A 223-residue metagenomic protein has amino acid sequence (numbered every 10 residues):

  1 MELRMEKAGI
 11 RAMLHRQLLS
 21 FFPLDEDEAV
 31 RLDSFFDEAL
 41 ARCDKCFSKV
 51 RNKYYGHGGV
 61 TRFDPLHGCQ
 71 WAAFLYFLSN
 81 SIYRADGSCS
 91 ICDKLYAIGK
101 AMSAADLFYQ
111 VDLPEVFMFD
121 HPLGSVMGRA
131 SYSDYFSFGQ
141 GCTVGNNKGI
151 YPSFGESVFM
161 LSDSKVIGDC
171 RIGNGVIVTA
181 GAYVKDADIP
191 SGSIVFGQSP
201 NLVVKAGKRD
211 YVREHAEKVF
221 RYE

Functional and structural regions predicted by a protein language model:
M1-M102, K208-E223: Terminal amphipathic alpha-helical/low-complexity segments used for targeting or macromolecular assembly
E38-F47, N146-N147, P152, V158: Amphipathic repeat-derived elements
Y54-H57, T61, S131, V176 (+1 more regions): Residue-level signal for alpha-helical context at structural boundaries
Q70, R84-Y135, G139-S153, S164-K165: Left-handed beta-helix
F74, M118-F119, F159: N-terminal alpha-helical segment
N147, F154-E223: Glycine-rich hexapeptide-repeat left-handed beta-helix
